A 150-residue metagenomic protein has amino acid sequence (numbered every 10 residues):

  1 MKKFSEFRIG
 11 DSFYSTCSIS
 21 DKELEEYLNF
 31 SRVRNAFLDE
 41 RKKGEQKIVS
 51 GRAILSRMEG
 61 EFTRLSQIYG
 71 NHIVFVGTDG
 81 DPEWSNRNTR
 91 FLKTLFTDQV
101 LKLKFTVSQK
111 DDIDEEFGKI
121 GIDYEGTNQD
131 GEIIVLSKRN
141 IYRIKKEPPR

Functional and structural regions predicted by a protein language model:
M1-E83, E147-R150: Hot-dog-fold acyl-thioester-processing enzymes
M1-I9, F91-R150: HotDog/MaoC-like acyl-thioester-processing domains
S85-N88: A beta-strand/beta-hairpin structural motif
